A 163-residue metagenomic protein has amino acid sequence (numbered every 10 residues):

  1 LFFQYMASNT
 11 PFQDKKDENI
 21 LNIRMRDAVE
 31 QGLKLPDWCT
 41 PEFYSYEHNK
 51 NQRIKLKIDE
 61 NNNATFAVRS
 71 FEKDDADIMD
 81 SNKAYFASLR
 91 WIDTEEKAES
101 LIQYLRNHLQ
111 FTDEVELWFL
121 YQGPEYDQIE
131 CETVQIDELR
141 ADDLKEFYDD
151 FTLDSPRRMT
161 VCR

Functional and structural regions predicted by a protein language model:
L1-R163: Structured alpha/beta or helical-core interaction and ligand-binding surfaces enriched in interleaved
